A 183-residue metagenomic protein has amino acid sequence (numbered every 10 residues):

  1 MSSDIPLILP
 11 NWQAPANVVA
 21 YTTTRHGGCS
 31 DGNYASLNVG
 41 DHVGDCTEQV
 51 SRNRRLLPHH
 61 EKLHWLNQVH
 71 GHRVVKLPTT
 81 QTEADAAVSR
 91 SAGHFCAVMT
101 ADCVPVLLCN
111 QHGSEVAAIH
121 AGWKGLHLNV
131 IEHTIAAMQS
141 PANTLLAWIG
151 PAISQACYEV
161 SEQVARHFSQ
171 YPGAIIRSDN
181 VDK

Functional and structural regions predicted by a protein language model:
M1-K183: Active-site microenvironment for binding and transforming phosphate-containing groups
